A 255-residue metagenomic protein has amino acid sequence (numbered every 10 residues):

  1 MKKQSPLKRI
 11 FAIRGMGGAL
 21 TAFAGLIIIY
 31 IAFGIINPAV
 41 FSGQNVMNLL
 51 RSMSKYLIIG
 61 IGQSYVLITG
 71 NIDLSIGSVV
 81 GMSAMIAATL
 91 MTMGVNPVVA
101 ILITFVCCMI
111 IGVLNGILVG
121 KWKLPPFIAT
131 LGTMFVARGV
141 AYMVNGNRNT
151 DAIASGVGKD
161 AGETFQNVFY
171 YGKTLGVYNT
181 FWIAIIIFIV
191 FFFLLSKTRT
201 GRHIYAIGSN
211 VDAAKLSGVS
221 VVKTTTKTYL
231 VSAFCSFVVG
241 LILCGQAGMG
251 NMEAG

Functional and structural regions predicted by a protein language model:
M1-T21, F41: Transmembrane alpha-helical segments of polytopic membrane transport and secretion proteins
R14, P126-T198, T224-K227, Q246-G255: Transmembrane helix-bundle core of multi-pass membrane transporters and related energy-transducing complexes
G15-L26, N48, S52, Y56 (+5 more regions): Residue-level signature of transmembrane alpha-helical entry/exit and packing/kink sites in multi-pass membrane
T21-G34, Q63, A137-G139, I183-L194 (+1 more regions): Hydrophobic core segments of alpha-helical transmembrane domains in multi-pass membrane transport and ion-translocation
I29-M93, L118-K123, A213: Single transmembrane alpha-helix segments in multi-pass membrane proteins
M47, S52, I76-A84, A100-C108 (+4 more regions): Alpha-helical transmembrane segments of multi-pass membrane proteins, especially transporters and channels
M53-G62, S78-M82, V106, I110-V113 (+4 more regions): Hydrophobic alpha-helical segments embedded in the membrane of multi-pass proteins
N96-T104, I110-N115, V119, K173-G250: Helix-loop-helix "hairpin" substructures at the membrane interface of multi-pass membrane proteins
